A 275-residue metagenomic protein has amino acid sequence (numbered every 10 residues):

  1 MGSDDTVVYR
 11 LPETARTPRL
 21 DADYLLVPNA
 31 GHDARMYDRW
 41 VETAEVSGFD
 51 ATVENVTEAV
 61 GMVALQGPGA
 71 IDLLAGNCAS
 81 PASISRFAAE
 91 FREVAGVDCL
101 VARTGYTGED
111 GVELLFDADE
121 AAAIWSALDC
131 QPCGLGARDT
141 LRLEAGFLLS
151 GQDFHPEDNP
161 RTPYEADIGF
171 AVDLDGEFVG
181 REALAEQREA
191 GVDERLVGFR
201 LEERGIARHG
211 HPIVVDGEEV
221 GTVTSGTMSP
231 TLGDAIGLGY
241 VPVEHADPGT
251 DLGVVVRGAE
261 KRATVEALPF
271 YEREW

Functional and structural regions predicted by a protein language model:
M1, D33, I84-V94, G146 (+2 more regions): Glycine-centered loop/turn motifs
M1-D23, V27-H32, M36-T43: Extended, compositionally biased flexible segments
M1-L11, E45-F49, E93-L100, V220-V223: Short amphipathic beta-strand starts and helix->beta connectors
D4, Y24, A51, V97-C99 (+3 more regions): Short beta-strand segments
P28-A30, L65-G67, L114-A118, L201 (+1 more regions): Short beta-strand-to-loop capping motifs
A34-M36, D72-L74, E120-S126, A207-H209 (+1 more regions): Short, conserved charged micro-motifs
A44, D50-R188, V192: Glycine-rich, acidic
A166-D167, A171-W275: Glycine-rich, small/acidic residue-mixed loop/short-helix segments
